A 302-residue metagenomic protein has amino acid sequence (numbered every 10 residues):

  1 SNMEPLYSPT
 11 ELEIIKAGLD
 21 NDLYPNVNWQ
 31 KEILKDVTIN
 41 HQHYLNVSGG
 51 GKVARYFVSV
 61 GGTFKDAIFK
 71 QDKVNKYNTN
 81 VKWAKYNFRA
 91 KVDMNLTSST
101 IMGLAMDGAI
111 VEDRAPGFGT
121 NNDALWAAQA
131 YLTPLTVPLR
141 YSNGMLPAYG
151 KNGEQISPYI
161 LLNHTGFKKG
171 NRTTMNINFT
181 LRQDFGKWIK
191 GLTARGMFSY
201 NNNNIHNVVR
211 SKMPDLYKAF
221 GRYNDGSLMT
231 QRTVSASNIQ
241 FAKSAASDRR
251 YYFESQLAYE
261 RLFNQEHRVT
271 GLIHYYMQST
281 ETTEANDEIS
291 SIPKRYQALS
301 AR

Functional and structural regions predicted by a protein language model:
S1-Q30, Y131-N163, R210-Y252: Flexible glycine-rich, low-complexity coil/linker segments exposed to the extracellular/periplasmic environment
N21-G61, K65-I68, T79-I156, G166-T173 (+6 more regions): Flexible loop and strand-edge segments within Gram-negative outer membrane beta-barrel domains
L45, F88-A90, I177-F179, S255-L257 (+1 more regions): Membrane-embedded beta-strands of outer-membrane beta-barrel proteins, especially the hydrophobic/small aromatic
Q71-N75, R89, L161-T165, S235-A242 (+3 more regions): Glycine- and acidic
V74-T79, G119-Y131, R210-F220, G226-Q231 (+1 more regions): Flexible, surface-exposed loop regions and adjacent strand-edge segments of Gram-negative outer-membrane beta-barrel
T180-M197: Charge-patterned, long linear interaction tracts outside catalytic cores
M197, H274, S300-R302: Exposed, low-structure sequence patches enriched in small/polar residues
Y252, T270, Y296-A301: Short glycine-rich loop/turn motifs
